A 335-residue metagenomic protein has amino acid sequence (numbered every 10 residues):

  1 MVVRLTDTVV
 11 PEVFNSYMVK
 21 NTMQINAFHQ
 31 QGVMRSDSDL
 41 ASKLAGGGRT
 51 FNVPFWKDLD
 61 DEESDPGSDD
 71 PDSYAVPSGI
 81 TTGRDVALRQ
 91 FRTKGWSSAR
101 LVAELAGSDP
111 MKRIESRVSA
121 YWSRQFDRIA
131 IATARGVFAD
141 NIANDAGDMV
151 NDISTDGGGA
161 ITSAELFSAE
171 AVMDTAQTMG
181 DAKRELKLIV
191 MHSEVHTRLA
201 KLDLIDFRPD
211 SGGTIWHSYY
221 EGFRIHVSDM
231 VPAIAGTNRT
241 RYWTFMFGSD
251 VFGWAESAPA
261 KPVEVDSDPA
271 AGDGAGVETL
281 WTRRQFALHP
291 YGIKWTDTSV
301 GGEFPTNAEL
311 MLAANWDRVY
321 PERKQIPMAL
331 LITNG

Functional and structural regions predicted by a protein language model:
M1-A27, T240-D250, S257-G335: Protruding loop/beta-arch "assembly-hinge" segments enriched in small, turn-prone residues
M1-A87, R184, G253, N315-G335: N-terminal "assembly arms/tails" that initiate or stabilize quaternary assembly in self-assembling proteins
V33-L40, M173-T175, E264-D266: Short alpha-helical segments and helix-capping/turn motifs at coil-helix boundaries
V53, T81-D148, G180-V195, D268-P290: Long, contiguous amphipathic alpha-helices that act as assembly "spine/axial" helices in icosahedral shell and virion
D61-S64, A106, R198-K201, F207-R208 (+2 more regions): Short helix/loop capping segments that flank catalytic or ligand/cofactor-binding pockets
D140-Y220: Extended, solvent-exposed, turn-rich assembly/linker loops in the middle of proteins
V195-T197, V231-A233, F286-A287, K294: Short, catalytically relevant binding-site loops at active-site mouths
T214, Y220-I234, T240-R241: Short Gly/Thr-rich strand-loop-strand
